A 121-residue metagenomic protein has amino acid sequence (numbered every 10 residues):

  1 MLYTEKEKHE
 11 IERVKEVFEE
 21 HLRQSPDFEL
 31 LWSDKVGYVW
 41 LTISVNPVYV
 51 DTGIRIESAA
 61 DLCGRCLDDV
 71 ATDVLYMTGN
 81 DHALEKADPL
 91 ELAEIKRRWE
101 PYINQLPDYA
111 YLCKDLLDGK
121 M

Functional and structural regions predicted by a protein language model:
M1-H9, R97, D115-M121: Short intrinsically disordered terminal tails
M1-W32: Negatively charged, low-complexity tracts enriched in Asp/Glu with abundant Ser/Thr
Y3-E5, E12, A83, A93 (+1 more regions): Short, low-complexity interaction segments enriched in Ser/Thr/Pro/Gly
K8-E12, E19, N46, E100 (+1 more regions): Intrinsically disordered and other compositionally biased segments
E19-L22, A83, R98, A110: Structured alpha/beta or helical-core interaction and ligand-binding surfaces enriched in interleaved
S33-N104: Acidic, low-complexity, intrinsically disordered interaction modules
T78, P107-L117: Long, hydrophobic, amphipathic alpha-helical segments used as structural scaffolds
